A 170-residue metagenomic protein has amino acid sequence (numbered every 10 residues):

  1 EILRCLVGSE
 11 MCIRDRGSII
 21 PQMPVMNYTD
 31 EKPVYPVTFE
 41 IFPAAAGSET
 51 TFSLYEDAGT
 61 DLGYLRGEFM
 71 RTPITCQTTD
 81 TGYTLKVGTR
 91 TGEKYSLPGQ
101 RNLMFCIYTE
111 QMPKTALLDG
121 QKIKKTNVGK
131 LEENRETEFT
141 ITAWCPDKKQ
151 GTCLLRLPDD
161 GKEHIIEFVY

Functional and structural regions predicted by a protein language model:
E1-G8, C12-I13: Single conserved hydrophobic/aromatic residue that forms the stacking wall/gate of nucleotide- or nucleobase-binding
C5-V7, Q121, F139: Residue-level marker of intrinsically disordered, low-complexity segments enriched for small/polar residues
R14-Q121, N134, C145-K149, L154-K162 (+1 more regions): Accessory, solvent-exposed terminal regions and/or long lumenal/extracellular loops of proteins
K122-K130: Solvent-exposed serine/threonine-rich low-complexity stretches and specific carbohydrate-binding patches
L131-T137: Short, surface-exposed linear segments at secondary-structure transitions and domain or protein termini
I141-A143: Protein C-terminal end segments and domain termini
